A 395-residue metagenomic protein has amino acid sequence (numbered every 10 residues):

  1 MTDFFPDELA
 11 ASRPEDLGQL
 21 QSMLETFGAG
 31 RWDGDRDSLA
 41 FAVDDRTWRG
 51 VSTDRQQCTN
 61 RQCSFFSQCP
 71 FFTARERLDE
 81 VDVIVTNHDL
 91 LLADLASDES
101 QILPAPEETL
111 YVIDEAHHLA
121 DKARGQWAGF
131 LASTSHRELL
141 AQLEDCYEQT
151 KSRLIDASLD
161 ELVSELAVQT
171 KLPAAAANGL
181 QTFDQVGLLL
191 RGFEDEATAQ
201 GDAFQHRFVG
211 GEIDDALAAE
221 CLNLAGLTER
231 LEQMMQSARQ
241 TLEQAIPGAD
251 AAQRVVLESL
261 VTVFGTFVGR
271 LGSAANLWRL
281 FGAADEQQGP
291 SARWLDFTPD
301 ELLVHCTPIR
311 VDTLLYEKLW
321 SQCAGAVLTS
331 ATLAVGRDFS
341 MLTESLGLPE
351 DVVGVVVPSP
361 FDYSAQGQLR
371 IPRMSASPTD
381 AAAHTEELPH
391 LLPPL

Functional and structural regions predicted by a protein language model:
M1-D82, A141, D145-L166: A substrate-engagement module of RecA-like helicase motors
F4-F5, L17, A116-H117, D121-F208: Conserved phosphoryl-transfer catalytic core
W48-I84, L92-I102, A238-S375, A382-H390: A contiguous, basic/glycine-rich beta-loop/short-helix subdomain that forms a polymer-engagement track
L90-L91, H118-D121, A334: Residues immediately C-terminal
E99-Y111, W127-T134, L346-V352: A short alpha->loop->secondary-structure connector
E144-Y147, L180-E194, A225-M235, R239-L242 (+3 more regions): A structural signal for well-ordered alpha-helices, especially hydrophobic packing surfaces of coiled-coils
A199-A216, Q236-R254: Long, low-complexity or tandemly repetitive, helically biased scaffold regions used for multimeric assembly/adhesion
